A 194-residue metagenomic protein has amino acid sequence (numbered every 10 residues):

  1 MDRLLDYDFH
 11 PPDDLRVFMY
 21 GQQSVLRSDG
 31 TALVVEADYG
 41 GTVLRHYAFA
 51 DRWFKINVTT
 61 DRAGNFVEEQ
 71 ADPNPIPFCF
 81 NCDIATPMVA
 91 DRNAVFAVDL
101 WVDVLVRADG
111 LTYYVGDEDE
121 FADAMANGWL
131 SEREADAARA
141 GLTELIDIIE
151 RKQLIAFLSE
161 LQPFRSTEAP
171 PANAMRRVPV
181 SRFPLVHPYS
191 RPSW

Functional and structural regions predicted by a protein language model:
M1-L44: Charge-rich, low-complexity N-terminal segments
L26-P75, F80-A90: Catalytic core of tubulin tyrosine ligase-like
K55-F66, F78, V98, G128 (+2 more regions): Extended soluble regions of mature proteins
V58, I84-R92, L130-R133, A156-P171: A broadly tuned preference for mixed-charge, low-complexity surface segments
M88-R107: Short acidic, Pro/Gly- and aromatic-enriched capping/linker segments at domain boundaries
D103-I146: A hydrophobic, small-residue-rich beta->alpha segment in the mid-to-C-terminal subdomain of diverse proteins
A140-W194: Cysteine/selenocysteine-centered motifs that mediate thiol-based redox chemistry or coordinate metal-sulfur cofactors
